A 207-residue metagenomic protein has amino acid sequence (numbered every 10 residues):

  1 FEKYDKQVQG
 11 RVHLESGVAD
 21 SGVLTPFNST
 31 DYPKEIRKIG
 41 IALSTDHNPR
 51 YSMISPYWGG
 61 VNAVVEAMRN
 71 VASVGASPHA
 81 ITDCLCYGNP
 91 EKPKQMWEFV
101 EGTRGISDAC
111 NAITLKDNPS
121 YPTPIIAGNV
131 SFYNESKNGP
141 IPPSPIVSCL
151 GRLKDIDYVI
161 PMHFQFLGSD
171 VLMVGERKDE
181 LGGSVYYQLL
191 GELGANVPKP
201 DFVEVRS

Functional and structural regions predicted by a protein language model:
F1-S207: Glycine/proline-enriched, intrinsically flexible loops and inter-domain linkers
